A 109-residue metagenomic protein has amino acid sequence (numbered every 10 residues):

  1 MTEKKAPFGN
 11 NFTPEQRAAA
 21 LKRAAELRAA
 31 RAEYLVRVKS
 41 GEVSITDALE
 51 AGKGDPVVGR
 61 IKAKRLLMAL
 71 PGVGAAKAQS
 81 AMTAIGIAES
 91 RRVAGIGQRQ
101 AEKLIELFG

Functional and structural regions predicted by a protein language model:
M1-R65, A69, A76, S80-G109: Structure-specific DNA junction-binding interface
